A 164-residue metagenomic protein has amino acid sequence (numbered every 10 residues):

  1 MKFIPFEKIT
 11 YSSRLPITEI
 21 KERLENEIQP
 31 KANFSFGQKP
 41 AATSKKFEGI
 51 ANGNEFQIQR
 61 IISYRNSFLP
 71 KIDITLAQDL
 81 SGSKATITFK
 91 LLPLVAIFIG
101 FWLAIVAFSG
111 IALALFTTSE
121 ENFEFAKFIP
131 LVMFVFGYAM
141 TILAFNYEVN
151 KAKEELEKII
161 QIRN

Functional and structural regions predicted by a protein language model:
M1-P40: Hydrophobic ligand-binding cavity/cleft-lining segments
K2-I4, F36-Q38, S63-F68, P93-V95: Alpha-helical membrane-targeting segments
F3-I4, I162-N164: Membrane-proximal, solvent-exposed terminal domains/tails of membrane-associated proteins
F6-T10, K46, E55, G82-T86: Intrinsic-disorder/low-complexity, polar/charged segments enriched in Ser/Thr/Lys/Arg/Asp/Glu/Gln
S13-E19, L76-K84: A short, structured loop/turn motif at beta-sheet edges
Q38-T75: Short, non-transmembrane cytosolic segments of multipass membrane proteins
I62-S63, S83-F98: Membrane interfacial helix-start motif at the N-side
L91-K158, N164: Alpha-helical transmembrane spans
